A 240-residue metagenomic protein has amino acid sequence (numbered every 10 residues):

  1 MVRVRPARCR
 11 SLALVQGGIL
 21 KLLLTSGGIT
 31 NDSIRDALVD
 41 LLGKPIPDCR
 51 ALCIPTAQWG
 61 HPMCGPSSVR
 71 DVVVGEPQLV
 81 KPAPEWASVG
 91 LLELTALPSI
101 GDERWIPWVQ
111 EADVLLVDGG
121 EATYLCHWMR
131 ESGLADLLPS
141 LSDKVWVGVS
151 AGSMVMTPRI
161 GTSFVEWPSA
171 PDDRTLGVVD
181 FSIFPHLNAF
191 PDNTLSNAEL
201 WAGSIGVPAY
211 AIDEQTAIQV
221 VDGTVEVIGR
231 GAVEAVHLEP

Functional and structural regions predicted by a protein language model:
V2-P6: Extreme N-terminal basic, low-complexity initiation segments that serve as generic localization/processing leaders
R8-I19: Short, Lys/Arg-enriched N-terminal segments with co-localized hydrophobic residues within the first ~10-30 amino acids
L20-P47, C53-D71, V114, I160-P240: C-terminal and late-domain segments of enzyme folds
I34, G101-W105, L134, T194: Amphipathic coiled-coil/heptad-repeat helices and related helical stalk/stem segments that mediate oligomerization
V39, W105-I106, L134-P139, A198-A202: Short amphipathic alpha-helical segments and helix-helix/interface helices
P47-C49, A87-S88: A generic structural motif
Q58-Y124, W128: Portal/gating segments that form or line small-molecule/metal binding sites
V117-A189: Class I SAM-dependent methyltransferase SAM-binding "motif I" and its flanking Rossmann-like core
